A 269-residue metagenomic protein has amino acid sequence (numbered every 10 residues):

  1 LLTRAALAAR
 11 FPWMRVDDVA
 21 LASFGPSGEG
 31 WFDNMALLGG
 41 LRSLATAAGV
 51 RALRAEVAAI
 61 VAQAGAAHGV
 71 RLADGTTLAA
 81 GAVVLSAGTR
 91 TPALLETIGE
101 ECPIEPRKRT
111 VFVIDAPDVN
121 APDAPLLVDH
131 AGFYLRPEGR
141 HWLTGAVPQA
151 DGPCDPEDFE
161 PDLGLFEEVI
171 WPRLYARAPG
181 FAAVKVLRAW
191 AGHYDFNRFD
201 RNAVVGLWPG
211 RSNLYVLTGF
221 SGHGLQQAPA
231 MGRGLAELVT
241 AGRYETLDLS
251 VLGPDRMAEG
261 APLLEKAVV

Functional and structural regions predicted by a protein language model:
L1-A6, E101-I104, A183, G242-L249: A short alpha-helix-loop-beta-strand transition element characteristic of N-terminal alpha/beta dinucleotide-binding
L1-R10, G132-Y134, L174: Dinucleotide-binding Rossmann-like beta1-alpha1 core, especially the glycine-rich loop that anchors the ADP
R4-A48, A150-E157, S212, T218-F220: Helix-loop-beta segment of a Rossmann-like dinucleotide-binding subdomain
W13-V19, V61-H68, F196-R201, G210-R211: A short, glycine/Asx- and small/polar-enriched loop/turn that sits immediately N-terminal to a beta-strand
F24-A82: Helical element adjacent to the flavin cofactor pocket in flavoenzyme catalytic cores
N34, P172-V269: C-terminal catalytic lobe of FAD-dependent flavoproteins
D74-D123: Central helical "cap/lid" subdomain
A116-N213: Active-site lid/adjacent beta-loop-alpha segment flanking the redox-cofactor pocket in flavoenzymes
